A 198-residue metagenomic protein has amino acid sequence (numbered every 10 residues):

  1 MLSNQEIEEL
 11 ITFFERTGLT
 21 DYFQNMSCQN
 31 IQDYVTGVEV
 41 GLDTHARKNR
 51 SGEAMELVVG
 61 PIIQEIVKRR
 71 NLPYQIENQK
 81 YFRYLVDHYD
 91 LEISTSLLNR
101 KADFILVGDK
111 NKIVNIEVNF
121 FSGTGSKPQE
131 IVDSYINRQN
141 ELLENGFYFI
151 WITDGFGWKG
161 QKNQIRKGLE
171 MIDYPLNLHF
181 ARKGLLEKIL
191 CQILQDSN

Functional and structural regions predicted by a protein language model:
M1-K68: Interdomain/boundary linker segments immediately adjacent to catalytic/signaling cores
G41-R50, L85-I93, F121-S126: Surface-exposed cleft-lining segments at the edges of enzyme active sites
I63, F104-L106, K110-S122, Y135: Conserved catalytic cores of phosphodiester-cleaving nucleases, focusing on short active-site segments
I76-D109: Active-site metal-binding core of divalent-cation-utilizing nuclease and nuclease-like domains
N115, I150-W151: Structural beta-sheet core signal
E117-E130, F156: Short beta-strand-loop-alpha-helix junction that forms the active-site gateway of nucleic-acid-processing nucleases
G125-N145: Basic, amphipathic alpha-helical patches used to engage nucleic acids or provide basic targeting signals, exemplified
I152-N198: Domain-level recognition of nuclease-like catalytic cores that cleave nucleotide substrates
